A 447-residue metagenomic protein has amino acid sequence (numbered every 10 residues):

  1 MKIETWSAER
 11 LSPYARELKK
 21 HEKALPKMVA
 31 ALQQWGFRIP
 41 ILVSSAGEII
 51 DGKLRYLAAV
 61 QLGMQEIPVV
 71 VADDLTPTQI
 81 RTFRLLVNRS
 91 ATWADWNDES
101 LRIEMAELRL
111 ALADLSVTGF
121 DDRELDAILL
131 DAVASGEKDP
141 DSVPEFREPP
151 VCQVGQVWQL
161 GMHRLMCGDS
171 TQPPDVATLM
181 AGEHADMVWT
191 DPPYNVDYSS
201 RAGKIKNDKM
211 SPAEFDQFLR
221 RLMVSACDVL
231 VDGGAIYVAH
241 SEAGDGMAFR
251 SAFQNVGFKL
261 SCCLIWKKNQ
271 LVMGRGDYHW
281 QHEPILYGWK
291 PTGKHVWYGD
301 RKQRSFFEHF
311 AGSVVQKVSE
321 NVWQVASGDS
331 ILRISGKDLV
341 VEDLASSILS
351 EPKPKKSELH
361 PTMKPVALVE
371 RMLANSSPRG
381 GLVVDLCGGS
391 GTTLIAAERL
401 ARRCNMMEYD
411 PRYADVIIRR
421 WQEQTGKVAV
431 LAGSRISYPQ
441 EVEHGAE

Functional and structural regions predicted by a protein language model:
M1-A414: Core catalytic lobe of class I
Q156-A177, I418-E447: S-adenosyl-L-methionine
